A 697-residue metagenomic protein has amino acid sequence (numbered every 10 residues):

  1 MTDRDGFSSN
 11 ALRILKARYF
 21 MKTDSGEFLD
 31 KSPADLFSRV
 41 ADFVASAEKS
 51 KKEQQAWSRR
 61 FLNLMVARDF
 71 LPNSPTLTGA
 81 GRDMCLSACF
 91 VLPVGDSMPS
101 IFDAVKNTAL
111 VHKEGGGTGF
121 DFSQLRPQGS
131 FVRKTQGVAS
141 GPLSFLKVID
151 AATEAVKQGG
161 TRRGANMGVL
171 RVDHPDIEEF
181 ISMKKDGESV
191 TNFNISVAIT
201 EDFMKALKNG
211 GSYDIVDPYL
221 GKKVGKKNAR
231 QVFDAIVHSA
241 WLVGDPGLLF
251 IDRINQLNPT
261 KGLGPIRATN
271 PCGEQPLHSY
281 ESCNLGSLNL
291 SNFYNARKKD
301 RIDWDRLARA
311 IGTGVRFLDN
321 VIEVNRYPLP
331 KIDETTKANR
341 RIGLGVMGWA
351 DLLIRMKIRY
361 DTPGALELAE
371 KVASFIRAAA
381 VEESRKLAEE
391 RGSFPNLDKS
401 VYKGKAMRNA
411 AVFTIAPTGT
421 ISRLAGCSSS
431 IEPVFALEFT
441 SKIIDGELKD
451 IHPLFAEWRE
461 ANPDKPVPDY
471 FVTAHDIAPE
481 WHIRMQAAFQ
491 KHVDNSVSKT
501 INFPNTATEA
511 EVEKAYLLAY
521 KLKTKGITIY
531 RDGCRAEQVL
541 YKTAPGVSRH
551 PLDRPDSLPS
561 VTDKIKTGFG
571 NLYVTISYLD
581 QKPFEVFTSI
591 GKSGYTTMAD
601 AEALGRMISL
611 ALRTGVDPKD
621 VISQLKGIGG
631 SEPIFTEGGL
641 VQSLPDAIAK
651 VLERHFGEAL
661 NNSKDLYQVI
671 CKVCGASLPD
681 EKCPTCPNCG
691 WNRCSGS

Functional and structural regions predicted by a protein language model:
M1-S58, A80, K134-V148, Q158-G264 (+4 more regions): Conserved, charged catalytic cores of large soluble enzymes
M21, A41-E53, L62-L86, F90-K134 (+8 more regions): Function-dense linear segments that define catalytic or interfacial modules in macromolecule-processing proteins
I199, F203, Q256-R267, P271-P276 (+5 more regions): Terminal amphipathic helices with adjacent charged low-complexity linkers/tails
G273-P276, L318-E323, S393, F413-V539 (+2 more regions): Catalytic alpha/beta core of large soluble enzyme barrels
A310-D333, K337, R341, I358-T418 (+5 more regions): Internal maturation/activation junctions in enzymes
L540-Y573, L666, V673-G675: Short, Gly/Pro- and small/polar-rich lid/capping loops
K672-V673, N688: Short, cysteine/histidine-rich loop/knuckle motifs that typically chelate Zn2+
G690-S697: Short Cys/His-rich micro-motifs in 6-15 aa windows
